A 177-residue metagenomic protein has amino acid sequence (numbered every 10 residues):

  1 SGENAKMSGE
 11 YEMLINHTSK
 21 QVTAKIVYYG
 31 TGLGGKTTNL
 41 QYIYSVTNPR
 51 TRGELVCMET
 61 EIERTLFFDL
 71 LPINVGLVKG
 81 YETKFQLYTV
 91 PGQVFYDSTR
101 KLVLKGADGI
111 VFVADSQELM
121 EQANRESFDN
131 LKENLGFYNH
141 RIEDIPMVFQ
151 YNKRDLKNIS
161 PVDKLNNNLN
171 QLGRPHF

Functional and structural regions predicted by a protein language model:
S8-M58: Conserved G1/Walker A P-loop phosphate-binding module
S19, E63-L66, G76-Y81, K101-G106 (+1 more regions): Conserved catalytic network of the ASCE P-loop NTPase/AAA+ motor domain
L33, Q93-V94, Q117-L119, K153-K157: Conserved nucleotide-binding/hydrolysis micro-motifs of P-loop NTPases
C57-F95: Switch I (G2) and immediately adjacent beta-strands of P-loop GTPase domains
L87-T89, V111-D115, V148-N152: Conserved beta-strand segments of the P-loop GTPase G domain that flank and frequently precede/overlap
D97-E118: Inter-motif core of Ras-like GTPase G domains
L119-R141: Amphipathic helical hotspot of TIR/SEFIR-family domains
D155-F177: Canonical P-loop GTPase G-domain recognition
